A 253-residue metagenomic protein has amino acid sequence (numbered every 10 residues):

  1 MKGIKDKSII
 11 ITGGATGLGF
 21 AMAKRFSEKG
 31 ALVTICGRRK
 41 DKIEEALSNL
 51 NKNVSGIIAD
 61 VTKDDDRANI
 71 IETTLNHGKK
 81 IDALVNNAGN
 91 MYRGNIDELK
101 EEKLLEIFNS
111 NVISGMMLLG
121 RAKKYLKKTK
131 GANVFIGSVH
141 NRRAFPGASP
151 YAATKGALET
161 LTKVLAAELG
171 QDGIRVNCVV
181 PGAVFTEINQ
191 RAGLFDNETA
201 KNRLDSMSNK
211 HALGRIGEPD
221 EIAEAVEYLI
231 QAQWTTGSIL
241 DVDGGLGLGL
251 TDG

Functional and structural regions predicted by a protein language model:
A15-G17: Conserved glycine-rich cofactor-binding loop
N95-I96, K103-F108, R203, M207: Substrate-binding pocket helix/loop in short-chain dehydrogenase/reductase
D97, R143-S149, Q171-D172, G214: Active-site loop immediately N-terminal to the catalytic Tyr-X3-Lys motif of short-chain dehydrogenase/reductase
L119, T154, T162: Active-site helix of classical SDR
K124, A167-Q171: Alpha-helical segment proximal to the catalytic Tyr-Lys
S138: Residue(s) in the substrate-gating loop at a strand-loop-helix junction that position the organic substrate next
R215-V242: C-terminal substrate-recognition "lid" of short-chain dehydrogenase/reductases
